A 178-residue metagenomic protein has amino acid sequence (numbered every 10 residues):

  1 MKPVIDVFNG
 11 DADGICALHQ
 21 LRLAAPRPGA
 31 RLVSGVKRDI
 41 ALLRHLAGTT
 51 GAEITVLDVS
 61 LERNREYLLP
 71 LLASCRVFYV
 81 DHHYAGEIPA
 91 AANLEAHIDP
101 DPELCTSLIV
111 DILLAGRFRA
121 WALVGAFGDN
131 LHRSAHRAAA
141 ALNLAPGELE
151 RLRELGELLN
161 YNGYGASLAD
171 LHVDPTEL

Functional and structural regions predicted by a protein language model:
M1-E157: Replace "Mg2+/Mn2+-dependent" with "divalent metal-dependent
P146-L178: Acidic catalytic cores of enzymes that act on phosphate-bearing nucleotides/polynucleotides
